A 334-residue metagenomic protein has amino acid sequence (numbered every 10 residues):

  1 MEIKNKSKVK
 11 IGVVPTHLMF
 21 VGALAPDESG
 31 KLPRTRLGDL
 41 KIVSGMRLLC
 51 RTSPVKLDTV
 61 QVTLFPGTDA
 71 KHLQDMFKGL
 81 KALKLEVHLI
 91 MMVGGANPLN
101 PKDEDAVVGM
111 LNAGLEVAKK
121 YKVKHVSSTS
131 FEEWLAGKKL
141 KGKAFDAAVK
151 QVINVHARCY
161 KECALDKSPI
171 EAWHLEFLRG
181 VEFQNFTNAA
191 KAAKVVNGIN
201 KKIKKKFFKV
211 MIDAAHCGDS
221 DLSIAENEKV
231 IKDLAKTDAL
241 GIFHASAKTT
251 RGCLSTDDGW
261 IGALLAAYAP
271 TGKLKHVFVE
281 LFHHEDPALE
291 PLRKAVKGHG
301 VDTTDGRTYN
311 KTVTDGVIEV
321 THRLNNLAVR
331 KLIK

Functional and structural regions predicted by a protein language model:
M1-K120, K204-K209, L240, H299-K334: N-terminal pre-domain/capping segments
M1-K4, T68-L83, M110-Y121, V155-L165 (+3 more regions): Short amphipathic alpha-helices and their capping/turn segments at secondary-structure boundaries
E2-K8, L24-P26, R34-T35, N100-K209 (+1 more regions): Active-site acidic/histidine proton-transfer and metal-coordination neighborhood in alpha/beta enzyme cores
R36-D39, T59-D75, G95-V107, W134-G137 (+4 more regions): Acidic-and-aromatic substrate-binding clefts and catalytic sites of carbohydrate-active enzymes
T59-V60, E162-G262: Acidic/histidine-rich catalytic cores of soluble enzymes
T63, T129, S246, E280: Conserved residues at the C-terminal ends of beta-strands
H72-E86, G142-V152, F183-N197, K229-V230 (+2 more regions): Short, electropositive alpha-helical surface patch
V277-H284: Short acidic/histidine-rich active-site segments
